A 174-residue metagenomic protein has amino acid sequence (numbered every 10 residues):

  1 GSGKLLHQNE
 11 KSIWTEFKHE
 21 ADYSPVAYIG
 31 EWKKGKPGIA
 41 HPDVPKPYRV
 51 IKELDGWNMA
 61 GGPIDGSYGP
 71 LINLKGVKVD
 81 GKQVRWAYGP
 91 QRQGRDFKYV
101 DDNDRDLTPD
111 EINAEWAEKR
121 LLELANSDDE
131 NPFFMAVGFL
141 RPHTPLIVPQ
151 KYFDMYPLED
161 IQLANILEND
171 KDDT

Functional and structural regions predicted by a protein language model:
G1-N103: Catalytic-site neighborhoods of secreted/periplasmic enzymes that process anionic sulfate/phosphate groups
G1-S12, D96, N103-S127, H143: Active-site-proximal alpha/beta segments of enzymes that process anionic O-linked groups
E10, E16, E20, E31 (+6 more regions): Glutamate identity and glutamate-enriched acidic tracts
R49, R85, R92-R95, R105 (+4 more regions): Arginine residue identity/basic-tract feature
K119, E123-D170: Active-site His/acidic residue clusters
